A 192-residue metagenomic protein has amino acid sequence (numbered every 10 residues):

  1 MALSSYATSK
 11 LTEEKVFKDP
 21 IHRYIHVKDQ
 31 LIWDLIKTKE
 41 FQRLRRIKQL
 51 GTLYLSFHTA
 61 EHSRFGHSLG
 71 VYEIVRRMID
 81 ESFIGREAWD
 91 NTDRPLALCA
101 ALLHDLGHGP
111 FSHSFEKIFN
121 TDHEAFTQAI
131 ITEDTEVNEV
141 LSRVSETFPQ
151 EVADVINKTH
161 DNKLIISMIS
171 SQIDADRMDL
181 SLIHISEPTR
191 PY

Functional and structural regions predicted by a protein language model:
M1-R46: Non-catalytic interface/linker regions that flank or bridge core catalytic/transmembrane domains
F41-G51, A100-G107, Q150-I156: Active-site-adjacent bridging/hinge elements
L50, S56-L96: Alpha-helical phosphate/pyrophosphate-handling elements in metalloenzyme active cores
H58-G70, H113-F126, M168: Active-site metal-coordination segments of metallo-dependent hydrolases
V71, R94-H113, T127: His-Asp-centered metal-binding catalytic motifs of divalent-metal-dependent phosphohydrolases/nucleases
R86-D93, V137-K158, R177: Acidic/histidine metal-binding catalytic segments
H123-S145: Post-HExxH zinc-binding segment in Zn-dependent metallohydrolases
I183-Y192: Single conserved hydrophobic/aromatic residue that forms the stacking wall/gate of nucleotide- or nucleobase-binding
